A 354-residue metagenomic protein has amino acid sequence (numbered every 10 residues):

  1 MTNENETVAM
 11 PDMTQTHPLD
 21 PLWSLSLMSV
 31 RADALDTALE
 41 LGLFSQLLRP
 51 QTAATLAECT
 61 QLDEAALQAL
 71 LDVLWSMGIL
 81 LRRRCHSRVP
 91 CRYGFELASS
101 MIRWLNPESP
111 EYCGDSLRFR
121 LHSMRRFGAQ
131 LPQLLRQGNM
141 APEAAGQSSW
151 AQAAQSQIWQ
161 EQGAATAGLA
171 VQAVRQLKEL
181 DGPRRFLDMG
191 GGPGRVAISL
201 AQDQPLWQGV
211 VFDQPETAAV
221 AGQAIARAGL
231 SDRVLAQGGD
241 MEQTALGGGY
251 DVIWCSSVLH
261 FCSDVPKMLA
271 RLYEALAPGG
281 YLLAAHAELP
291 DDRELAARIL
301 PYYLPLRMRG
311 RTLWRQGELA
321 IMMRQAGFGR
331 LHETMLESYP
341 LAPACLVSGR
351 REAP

Functional and structural regions predicted by a protein language model:
L25-S29, A34-A38, Q68, D72-R184: Conserved Class I S-adenosyl-L-methionine-dependent methyltransferase catalytic core
G182-G192: Conserved class I S-adenosyl-L-methionine
P193-P205: Conserved SAM-binding loop of SAM-dependent methyltransferases across substrates and taxa, primarily the Class I
E242-I253: A short acidic, Gly/Pro-enriched loop at the edge of an enzyme's catalytic core that lines a small-molecule cofactor
D251-V265: A short SAM/SAH-binding and catalytic strip from SAM-dependent methyltransferases
P266-P278: A short glycine-rich, Lys/Arg-flanked "PGG" loop and its adjoining helix->strand segment in the class I
A285-A326, R330-L336: C-terminal alpha-helical "lid/dimerization" subdomain adjacent to the S-adenosyl-L-methionine
A326-P354: Core SAM-dependent methyltransferase catalytic element
